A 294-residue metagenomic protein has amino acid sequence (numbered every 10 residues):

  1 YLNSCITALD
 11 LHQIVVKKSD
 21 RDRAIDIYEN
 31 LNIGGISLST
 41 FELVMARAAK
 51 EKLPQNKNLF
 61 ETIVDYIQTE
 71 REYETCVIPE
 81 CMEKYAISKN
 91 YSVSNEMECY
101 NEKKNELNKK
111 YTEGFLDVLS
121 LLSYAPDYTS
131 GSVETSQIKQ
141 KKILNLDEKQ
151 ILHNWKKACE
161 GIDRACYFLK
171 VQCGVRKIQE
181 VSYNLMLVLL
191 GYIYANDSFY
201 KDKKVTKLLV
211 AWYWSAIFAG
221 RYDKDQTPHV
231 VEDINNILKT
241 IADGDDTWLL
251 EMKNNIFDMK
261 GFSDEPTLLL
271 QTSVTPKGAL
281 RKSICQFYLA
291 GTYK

Functional and structural regions predicted by a protein language model:
Y1-S120, Y124-S130, K177, V181 (+2 more regions): Basic- and aromatic-enriched surface patches that contact anionic nucleotides/nucleic acids
N3-V16, D22-A24, N95-Y100, K157-I178 (+2 more regions): Short amphipathic alpha-helical segments and their helix-coil junctions
D20, I36, N56, L144 (+7 more regions): Active-site-proximal structural scaffolding
E29-N30, L116-Y124, Y167, L185-N196 (+2 more regions): Short, hydrophobic/amphipathic alpha-helical patches that form generic packing surfaces within helical domains
A49, L53-P54, W155, C159-G161 (+3 more regions): Rieske [2Fe-2S] iron-sulfur domain-containing proteins
N58, E106, K110-E113, L146-E160 (+4 more regions): Alpha-helix boundary/N-cap detector
D117-A195: Structured, charged N-terminal subsegments at the starts of enzyme catalytic cores and at intra-chain domain/subunit
F218-Y293: Intrinsically disordered, low-complexity N-proximal targeting/linker segments that flank membranes
